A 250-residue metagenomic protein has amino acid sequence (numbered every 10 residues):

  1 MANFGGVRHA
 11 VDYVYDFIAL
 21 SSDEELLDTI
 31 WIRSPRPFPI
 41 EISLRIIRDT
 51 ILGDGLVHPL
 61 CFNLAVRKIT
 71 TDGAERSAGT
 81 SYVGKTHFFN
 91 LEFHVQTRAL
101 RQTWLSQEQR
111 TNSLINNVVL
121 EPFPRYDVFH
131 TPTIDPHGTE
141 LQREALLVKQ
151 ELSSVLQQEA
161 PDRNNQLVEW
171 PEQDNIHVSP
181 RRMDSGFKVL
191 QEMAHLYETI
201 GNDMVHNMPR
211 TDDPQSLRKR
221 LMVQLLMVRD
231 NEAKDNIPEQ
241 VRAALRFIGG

Functional and structural regions predicted by a protein language model:
M1-G250: Enzymes acting in ubiquitin/UBL processing and closely related pathways, dominated by cysteine-dependent isopeptidases
